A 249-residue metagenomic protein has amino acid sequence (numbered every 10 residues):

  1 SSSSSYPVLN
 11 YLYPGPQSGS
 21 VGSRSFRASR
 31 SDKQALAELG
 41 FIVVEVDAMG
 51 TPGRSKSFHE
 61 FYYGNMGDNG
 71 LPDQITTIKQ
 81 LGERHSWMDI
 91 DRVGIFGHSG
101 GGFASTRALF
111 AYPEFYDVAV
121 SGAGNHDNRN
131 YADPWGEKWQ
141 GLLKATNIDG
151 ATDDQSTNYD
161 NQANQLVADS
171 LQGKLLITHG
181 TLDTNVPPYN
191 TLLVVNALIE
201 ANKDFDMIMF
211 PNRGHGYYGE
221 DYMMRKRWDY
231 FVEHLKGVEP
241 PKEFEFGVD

Functional and structural regions predicted by a protein language model:
S1-D249: Serine-hydrolase catalytic core recognition
